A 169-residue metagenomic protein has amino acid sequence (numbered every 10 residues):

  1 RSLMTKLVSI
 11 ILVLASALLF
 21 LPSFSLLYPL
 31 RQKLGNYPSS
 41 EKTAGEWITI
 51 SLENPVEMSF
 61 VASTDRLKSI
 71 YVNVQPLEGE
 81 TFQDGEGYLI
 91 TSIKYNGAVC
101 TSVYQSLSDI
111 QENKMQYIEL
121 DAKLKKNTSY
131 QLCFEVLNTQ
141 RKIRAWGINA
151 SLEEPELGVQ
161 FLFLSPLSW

Functional and structural regions predicted by a protein language model:
S2-G97, I110-S129, C133-W169: Beta-sheet-rich sandwich/jelly-roll-like modules and their strand-loop junctions
G97-Q105: Surface-exposed loop/edge segments in extracytoplasmic proteins
